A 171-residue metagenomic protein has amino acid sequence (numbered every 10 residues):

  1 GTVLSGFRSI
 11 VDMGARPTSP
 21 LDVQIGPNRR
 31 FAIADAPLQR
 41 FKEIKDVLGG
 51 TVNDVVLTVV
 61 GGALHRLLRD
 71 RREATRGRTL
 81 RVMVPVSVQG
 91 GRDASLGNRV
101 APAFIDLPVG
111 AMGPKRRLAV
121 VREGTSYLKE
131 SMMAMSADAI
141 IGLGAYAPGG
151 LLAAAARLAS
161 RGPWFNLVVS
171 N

Functional and structural regions predicted by a protein language model:
G1-N171: Soluble acyl-CoA-dependent acyltransferase catalytic core bearing the H(X)4D motif
